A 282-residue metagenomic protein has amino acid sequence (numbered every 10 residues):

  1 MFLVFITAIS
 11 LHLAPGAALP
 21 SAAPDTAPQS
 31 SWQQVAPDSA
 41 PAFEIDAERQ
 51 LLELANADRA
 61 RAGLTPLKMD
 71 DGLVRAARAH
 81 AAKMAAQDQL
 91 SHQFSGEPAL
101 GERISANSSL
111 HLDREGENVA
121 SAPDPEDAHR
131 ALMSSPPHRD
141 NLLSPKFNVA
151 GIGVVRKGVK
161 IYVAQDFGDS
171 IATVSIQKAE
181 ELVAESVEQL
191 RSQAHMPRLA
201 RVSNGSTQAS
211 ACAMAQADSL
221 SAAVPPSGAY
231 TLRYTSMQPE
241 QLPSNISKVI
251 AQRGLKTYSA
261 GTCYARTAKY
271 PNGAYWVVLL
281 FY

Functional and structural regions predicted by a protein language model:
F2-A14: Bacterial N-terminal signal peptides
H12, G16-Y282: Functional surface patches built around histidine and acidic residues
